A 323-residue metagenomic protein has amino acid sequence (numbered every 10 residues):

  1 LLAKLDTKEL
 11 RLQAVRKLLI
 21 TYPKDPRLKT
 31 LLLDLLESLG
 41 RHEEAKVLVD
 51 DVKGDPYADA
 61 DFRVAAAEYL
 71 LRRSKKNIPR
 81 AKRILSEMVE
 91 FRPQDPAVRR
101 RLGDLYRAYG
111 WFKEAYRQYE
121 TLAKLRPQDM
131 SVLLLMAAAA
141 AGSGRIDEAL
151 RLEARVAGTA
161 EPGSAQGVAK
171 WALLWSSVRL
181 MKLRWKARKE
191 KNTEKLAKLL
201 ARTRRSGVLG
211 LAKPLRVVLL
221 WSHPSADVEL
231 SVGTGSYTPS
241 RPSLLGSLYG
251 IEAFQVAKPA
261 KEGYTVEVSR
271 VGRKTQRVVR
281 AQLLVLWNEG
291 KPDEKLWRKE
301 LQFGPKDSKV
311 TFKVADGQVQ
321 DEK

Functional and structural regions predicted by a protein language model:
K4, S38, R72-S74, A108-Y109 (+1 more regions): Register position in tetratricopeptide repeats
P23, Y57-A58, P93, P127 (+1 more regions): Short coil turns that delineate tetratricopeptide repeat
L28, D61-F62, V98, V132 (+1 more regions): TPR alpha-solenoid repeat register
A187, K191-K323: Intrinsic-disorder/low-complexity signal
